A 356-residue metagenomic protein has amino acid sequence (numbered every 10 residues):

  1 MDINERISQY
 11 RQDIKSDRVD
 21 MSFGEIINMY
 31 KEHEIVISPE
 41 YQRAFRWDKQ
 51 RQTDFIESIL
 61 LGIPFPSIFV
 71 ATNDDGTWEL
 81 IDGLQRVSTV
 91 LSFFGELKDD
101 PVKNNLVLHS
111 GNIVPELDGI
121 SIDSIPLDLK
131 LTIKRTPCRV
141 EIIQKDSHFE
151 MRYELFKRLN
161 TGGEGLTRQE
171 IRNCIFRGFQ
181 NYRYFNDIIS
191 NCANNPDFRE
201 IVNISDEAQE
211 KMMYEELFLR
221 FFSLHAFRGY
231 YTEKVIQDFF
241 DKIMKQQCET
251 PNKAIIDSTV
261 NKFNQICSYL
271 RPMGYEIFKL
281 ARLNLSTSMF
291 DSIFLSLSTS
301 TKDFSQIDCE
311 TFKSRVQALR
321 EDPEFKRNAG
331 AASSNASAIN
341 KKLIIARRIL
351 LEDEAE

Functional and structural regions predicted by a protein language model:
I3-D20, G24-E25, S38-Q237, E310-Q317 (+1 more regions): Basic- and aromatic-enriched surface patches that contact anionic nucleotides/nucleic acids
E96, L224-R228, Q246-E249, Y269 (+1 more regions): Amphipathic alpha-helical interaction surfaces
R183-Y184, I243-P251, A318-K326: Eukaryote-specific, cytoplasm-facing alpha-helical/coiled-coil scaffolding segments in long proteins
E207-K211, K253, L283-S286, A336: Conserved phosphate/pyrophosphate-binding and hydrolysis machinery centered on Walker-type P-loop NTPases, extending
K234-R282, M289: Small-residue-rich helix-loop
G274-E324: C-terminal hydrophobic structural anchor segments that stabilize assembly/packing rather than catalytic chemistry
Q317-E356: Eukaryote-biased recognition of C-terminal alpha-helical segments
